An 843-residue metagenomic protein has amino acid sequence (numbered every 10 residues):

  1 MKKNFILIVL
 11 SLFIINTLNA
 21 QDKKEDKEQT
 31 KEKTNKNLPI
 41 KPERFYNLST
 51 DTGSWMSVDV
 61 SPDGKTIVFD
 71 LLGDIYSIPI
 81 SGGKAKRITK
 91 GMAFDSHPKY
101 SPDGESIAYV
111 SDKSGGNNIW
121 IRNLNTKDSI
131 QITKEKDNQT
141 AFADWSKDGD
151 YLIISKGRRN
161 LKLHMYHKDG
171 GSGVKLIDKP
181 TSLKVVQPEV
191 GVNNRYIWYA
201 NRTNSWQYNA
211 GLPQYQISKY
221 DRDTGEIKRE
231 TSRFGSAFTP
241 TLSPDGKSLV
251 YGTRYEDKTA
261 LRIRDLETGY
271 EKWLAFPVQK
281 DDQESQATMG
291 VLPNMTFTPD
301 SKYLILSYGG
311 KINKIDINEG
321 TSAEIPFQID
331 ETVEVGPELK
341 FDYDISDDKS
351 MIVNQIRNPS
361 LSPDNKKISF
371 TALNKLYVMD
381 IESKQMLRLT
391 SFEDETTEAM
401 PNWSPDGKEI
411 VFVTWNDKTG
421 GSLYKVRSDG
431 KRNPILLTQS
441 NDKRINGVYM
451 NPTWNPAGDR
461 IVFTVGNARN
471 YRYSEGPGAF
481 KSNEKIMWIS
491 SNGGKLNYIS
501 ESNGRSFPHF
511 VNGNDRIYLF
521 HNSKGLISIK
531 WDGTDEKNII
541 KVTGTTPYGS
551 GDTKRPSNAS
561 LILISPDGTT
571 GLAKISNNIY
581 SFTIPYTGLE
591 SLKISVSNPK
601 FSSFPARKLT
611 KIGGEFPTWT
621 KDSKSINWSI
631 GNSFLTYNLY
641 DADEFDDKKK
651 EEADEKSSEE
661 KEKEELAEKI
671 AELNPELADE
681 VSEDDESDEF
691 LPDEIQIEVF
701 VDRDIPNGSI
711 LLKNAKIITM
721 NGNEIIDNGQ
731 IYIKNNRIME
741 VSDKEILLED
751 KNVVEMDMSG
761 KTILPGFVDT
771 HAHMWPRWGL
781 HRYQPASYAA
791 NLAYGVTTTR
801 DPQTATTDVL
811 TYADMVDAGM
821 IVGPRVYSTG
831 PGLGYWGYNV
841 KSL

Functional and structural regions predicted by a protein language model:
Q21-E28, D51-T52, D70-Y76, K90-D95 (+24 more regions): A flexible loop/linker signature enriched in serine peptidases of the S9 family
K24-N47, K65, G211-Q216, P326-F341 (+4 more regions): Blade/loop signatures of beta-propeller domains
E32-W55, G336-N354, F601-T610: A short helix->beta-strand "capping" segment at the edge of beta-propeller domains
S54-V58, Q286-D300, D342-S360, Y449-P452 (+2 more regions): Signature of short aromatic-glycine-proline-rich micro-motifs recurring in repeat-based ectodomains
P62-D63, P102-D103, K147-D148, V192-N193 (+8 more regions): Residue-level detector of Asp-centered blade-edge/turn motifs that repeat once per structural unit in beta-propeller
N723-L764: Histidine-rich, glycine-flanked metal-binding segment
M758-A772, Y783-L843: Divalent-metal coordination cores built from histidine and acidic residues
